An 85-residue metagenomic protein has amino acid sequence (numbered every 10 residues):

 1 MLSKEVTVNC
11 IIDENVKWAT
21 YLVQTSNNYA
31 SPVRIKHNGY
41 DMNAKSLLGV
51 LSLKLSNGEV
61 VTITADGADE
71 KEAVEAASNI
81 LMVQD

Functional and structural regions predicted by a protein language model:
M1-C10: Short amphipathic
T7, K36, T64-D66: Solvent-exposed beta-strand sheet faces enriched in polar/charged residues
C10-N43, S52-L53: Compact, glycine-rich, soluble single-domain proteins
K54-D85: C-terminal structural segments of small proteins and small subunits
